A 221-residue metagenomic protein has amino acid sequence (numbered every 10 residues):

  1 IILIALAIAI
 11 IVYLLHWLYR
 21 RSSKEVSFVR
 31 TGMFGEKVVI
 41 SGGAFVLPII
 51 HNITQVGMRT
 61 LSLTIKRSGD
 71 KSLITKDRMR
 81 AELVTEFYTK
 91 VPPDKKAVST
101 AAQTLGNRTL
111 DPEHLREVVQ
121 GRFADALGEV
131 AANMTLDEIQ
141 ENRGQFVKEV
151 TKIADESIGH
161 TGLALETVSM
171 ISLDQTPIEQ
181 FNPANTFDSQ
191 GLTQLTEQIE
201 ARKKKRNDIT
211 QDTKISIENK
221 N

Functional and structural regions predicted by a protein language model:
I1-I65, E117: Domain-core and long-helix interface of multi-subunit machines
L61-N221: Elongated, amphipathic alpha-helices that form coiled-coils and helical stalk/scaffold elements used
